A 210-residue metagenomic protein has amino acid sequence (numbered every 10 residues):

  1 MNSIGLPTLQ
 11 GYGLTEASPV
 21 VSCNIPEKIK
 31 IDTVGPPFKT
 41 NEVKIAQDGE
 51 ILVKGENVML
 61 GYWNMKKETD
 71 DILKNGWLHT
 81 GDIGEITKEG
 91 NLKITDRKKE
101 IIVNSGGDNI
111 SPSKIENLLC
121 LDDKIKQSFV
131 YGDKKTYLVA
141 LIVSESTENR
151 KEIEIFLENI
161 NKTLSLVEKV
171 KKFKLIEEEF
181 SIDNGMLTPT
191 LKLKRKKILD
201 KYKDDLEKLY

Functional and structural regions predicted by a protein language model:
M1-L92, K98-I101, I115-E116, L138: Conserved AMP-binding/adenylate-forming
I45, G55, L60-G61, I83-N184: AMP-binding/adenylate-forming catalytic core of the ANL superfamily
N184, Y202-Y210: Acidic/polar alpha-helix N-cap and adjacent early helical turns within long charge-rich amphipathic helices/linkers
R195-K203: Histidine-centered active-site loop/cap adjacent to the catalytic His in serine esterases/O-acetyl transfer systems
